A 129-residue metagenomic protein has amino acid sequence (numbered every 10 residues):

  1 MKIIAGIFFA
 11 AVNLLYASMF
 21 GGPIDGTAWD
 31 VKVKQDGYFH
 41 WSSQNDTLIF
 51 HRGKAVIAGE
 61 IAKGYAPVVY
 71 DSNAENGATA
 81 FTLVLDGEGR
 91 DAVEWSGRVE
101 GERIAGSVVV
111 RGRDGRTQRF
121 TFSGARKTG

Functional and structural regions predicted by a protein language model:
M1-F8: Sec-dependent signal peptide recognition, specifically the positively charged N-region followed immediately by
A10-A11, L83, G124: Generic detector of N-terminal low-structure segments
A10-S18: Hydrophobic h-region of N-terminal signal peptides that target proteins for export in Gram-negative bacteria
S18-E60, D86-A92, G115-F120: Short, solvent-exposed loop/hinge segments that bridge or flank secondary-structure elements
I24-G26, N45-V56, N73-T79, R98-A105 (+1 more regions): Short, solvent-exposed coil/turn segments at beta-strand boundaries
A58-A105, V110: Contiguous, well-ordered beta-strand patches that form the walls/edges of small beta-barrel/beta-sandwich domains
T117-G129: C-terminal partner/receptor-binding element of secreted or periplasmic proteins
